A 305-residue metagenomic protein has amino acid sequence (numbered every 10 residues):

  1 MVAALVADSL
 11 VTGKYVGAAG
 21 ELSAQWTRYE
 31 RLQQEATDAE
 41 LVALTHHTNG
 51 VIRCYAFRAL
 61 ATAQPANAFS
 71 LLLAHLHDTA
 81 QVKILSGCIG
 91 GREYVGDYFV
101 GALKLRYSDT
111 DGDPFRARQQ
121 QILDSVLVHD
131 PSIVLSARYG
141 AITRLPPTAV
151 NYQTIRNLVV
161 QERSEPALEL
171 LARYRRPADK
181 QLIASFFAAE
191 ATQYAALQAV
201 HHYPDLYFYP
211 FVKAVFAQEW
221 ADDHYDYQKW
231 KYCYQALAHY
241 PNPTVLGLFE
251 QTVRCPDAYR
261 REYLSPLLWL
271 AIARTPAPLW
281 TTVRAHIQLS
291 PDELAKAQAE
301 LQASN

Functional and structural regions predicted by a protein language model:
M1, Q33-T45, P65-Q81, D113-S125 (+7 more regions): Amphipathic alpha-helical scaffolding segments comprising HEAT/armadillo-like alpha-solenoid repeats
M1-K14, Y107-Q120: Eukaryotic alpha-helical solenoid repeat scaffolds
G13-Q33, C54-A63, L85-D111, S132-P147 (+6 more regions): Structural detector for internal amphipathic alpha-helices that build alpha-solenoid repeat scaffolds
L41-T45, G50-L60: Conserved catalytic-core segments centered on acid/base and nucleophilic motifs
T48-V51, T79-Q81, P131-V134, V160-R163 (+4 more regions): Short inter-helical turns and helix N-cap capping residues of alpha-solenoid HEAT/ARM repeat scaffolds
Y94, R116-A117, H129: ER/secretory pathway lumenal C-terminal domains and tails of membrane proteins involved in glycoprotein biogenesis
E250-P266: Ankyrin-repeat and related helical/solenoid repeat scaffolds used for protein-protein interactions
R274-N305: Eukaryotic acidic, Ser/Thr-rich intrinsically disordered low-complexity regions
